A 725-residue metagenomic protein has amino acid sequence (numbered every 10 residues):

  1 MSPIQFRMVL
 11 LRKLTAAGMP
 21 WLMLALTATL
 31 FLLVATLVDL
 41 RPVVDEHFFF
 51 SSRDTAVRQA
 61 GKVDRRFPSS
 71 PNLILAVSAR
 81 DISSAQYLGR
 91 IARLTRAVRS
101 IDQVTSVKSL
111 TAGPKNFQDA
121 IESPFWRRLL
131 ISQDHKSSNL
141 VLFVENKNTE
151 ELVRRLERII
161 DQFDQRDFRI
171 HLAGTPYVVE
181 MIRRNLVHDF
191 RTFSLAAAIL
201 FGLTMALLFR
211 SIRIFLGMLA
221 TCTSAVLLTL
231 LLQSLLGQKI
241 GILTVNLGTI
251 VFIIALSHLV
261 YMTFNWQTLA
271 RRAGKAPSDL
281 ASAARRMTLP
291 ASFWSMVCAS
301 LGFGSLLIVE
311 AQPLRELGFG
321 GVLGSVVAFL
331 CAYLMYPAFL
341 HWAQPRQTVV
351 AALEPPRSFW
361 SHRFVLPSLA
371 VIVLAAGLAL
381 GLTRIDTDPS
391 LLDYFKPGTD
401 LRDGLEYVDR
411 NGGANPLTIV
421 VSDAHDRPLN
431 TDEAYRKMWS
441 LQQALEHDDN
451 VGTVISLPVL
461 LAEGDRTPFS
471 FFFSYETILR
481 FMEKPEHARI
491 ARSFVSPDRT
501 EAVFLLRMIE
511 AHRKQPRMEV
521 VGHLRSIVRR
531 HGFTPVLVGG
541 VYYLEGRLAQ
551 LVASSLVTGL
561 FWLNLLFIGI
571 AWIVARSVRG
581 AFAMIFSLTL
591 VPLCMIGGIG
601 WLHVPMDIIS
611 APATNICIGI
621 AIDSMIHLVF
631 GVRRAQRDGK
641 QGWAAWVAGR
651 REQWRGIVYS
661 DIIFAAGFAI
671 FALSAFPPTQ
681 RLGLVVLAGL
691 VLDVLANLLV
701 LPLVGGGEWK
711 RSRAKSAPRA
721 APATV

Functional and structural regions predicted by a protein language model:
M1-V44, K147-S390, R529-V725: Membrane-embedded transmembrane helical bundles of large multi-pass transporters/channels
V43-V104, E433-Y435: Juxtamembrane extramembrane loops of integral membrane proteins
F49, N72, R93, R363-F481: Juxtamembrane segments of multi-pass membrane proteins
F49, S70, I82-R90, L140 (+6 more regions): Solvent-exposed, non-transmembrane alpha-helical starts
V57-R58, G89-F143, E151-R158, E180-R184 (+2 more regions): Extracytoplasmic
N72, D102-F117, R166-T175, D449-V459 (+1 more regions): Short beta-strand elements
L73-R80, R127-D161, R169-H171, L417-D423 (+2 more regions): A short beta-strand structural signal in non-transmembrane regions
R93-V104, R155-F168, N411, S440-N450 (+1 more regions): Generic non-transmembrane alpha-helical segments
